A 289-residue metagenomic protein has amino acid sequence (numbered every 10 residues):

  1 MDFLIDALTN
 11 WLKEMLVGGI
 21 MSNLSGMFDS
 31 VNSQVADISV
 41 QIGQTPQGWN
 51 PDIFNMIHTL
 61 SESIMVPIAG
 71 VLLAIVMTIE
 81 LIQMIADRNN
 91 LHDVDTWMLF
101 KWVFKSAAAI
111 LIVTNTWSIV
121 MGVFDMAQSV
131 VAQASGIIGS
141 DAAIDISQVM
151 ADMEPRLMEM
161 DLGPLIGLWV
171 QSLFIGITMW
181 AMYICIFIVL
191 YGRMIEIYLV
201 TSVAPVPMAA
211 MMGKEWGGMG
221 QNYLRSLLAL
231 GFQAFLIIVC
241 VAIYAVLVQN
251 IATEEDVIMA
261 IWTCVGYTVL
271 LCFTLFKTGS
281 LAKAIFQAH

Functional and structural regions predicted by a protein language model:
M1, I5, T9-N23, V94-I112 (+2 more regions): Alpha-helical transmembrane segments and their helix-start/interface "positive-inside/aromatic belt" motifs in integral
M1-D2, K283-H289: Long, low-complexity, intrinsically disordered extramembrane tails
M1-L72: Binding/recognition "hotspot" determinant
L16, V31, S106-V203, I237 (+1 more regions): Non-cytosolic segments of integral membrane proteins
I57-V66, W97, K101-F104, L162 (+4 more regions): Alpha-helical membrane-interface segments at transmembrane helix boundaries
G70, A74-A86, I237-A252: Juxtamembrane "helix exit" motif at the C-terminal ends of alpha-helical transmembrane segments in multi-pass membrane
L72-I110, V203-G217: Hydrophobic transmembrane alpha-helix segments characteristic of membrane transport and insertion machinery
M208-R225, A252-E254, A284-I285: Alpha-helical transmembrane segments
